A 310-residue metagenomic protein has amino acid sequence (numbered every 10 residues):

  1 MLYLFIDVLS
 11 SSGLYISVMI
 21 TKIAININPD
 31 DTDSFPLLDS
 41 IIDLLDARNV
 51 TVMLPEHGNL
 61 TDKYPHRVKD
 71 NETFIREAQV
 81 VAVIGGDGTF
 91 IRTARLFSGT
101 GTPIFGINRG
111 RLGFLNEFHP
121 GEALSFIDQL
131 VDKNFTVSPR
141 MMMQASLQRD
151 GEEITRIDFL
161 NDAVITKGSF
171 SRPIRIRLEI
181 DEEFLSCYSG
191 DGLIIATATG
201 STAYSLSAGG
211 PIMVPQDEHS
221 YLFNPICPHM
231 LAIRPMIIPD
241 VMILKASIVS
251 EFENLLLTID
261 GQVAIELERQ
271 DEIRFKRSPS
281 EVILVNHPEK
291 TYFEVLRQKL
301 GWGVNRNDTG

Functional and structural regions predicted by a protein language model:
Y3, L14, V18-V80, I84 (+2 more regions): ATP/NTP phosphate-donor binding region
S34-F35, T89-A94, T202-S207: Short glycine/serine/threonine-rich phosphate/pyrophosphate-binding segments that cradle anionic phosphate groups
D87-T89, G110, T199-S201: Short glycine-rich anion-binding loops that position phosphate/pyrophosphate groups of nucleotides and phosphorylated
F97-I107, F114: Gly/Ser-rich helix-loop-strand patches that form or flank binding pockets for ribonucleotide-derived cofactors
L112-D191: Catalytic core of DAGKc-family lipid kinases
I157, I165, F170, D181-F184 (+1 more regions): ATP/nucleoside-binding phosphotransfer catalytic cores, i.e., glycine-rich phosphate-binding loops
C187-A232: Gly/Ser/Thr-rich active-site loops/lids in small-molecule metabolic enzymes that frequently grip phosphoryl groups
